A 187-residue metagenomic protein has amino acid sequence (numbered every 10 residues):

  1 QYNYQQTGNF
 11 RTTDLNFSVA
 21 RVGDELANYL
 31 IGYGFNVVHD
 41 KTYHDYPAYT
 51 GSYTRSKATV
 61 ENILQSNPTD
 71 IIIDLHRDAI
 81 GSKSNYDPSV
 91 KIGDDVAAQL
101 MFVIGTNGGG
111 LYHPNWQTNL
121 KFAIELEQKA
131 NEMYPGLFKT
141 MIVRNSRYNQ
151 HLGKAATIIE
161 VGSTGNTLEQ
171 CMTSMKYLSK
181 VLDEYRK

Functional and structural regions predicted by a protein language model:
Q1-Q5: Non-catalytic propeptide/linker segments at domain boundaries
Q6-V19, T42-T54, V60-E61, G108-Q117 (+1 more regions): Second-shell loop/turn segments in exported
T13-S89: Catalytic-core regions of hydrolytic enzymes
G23-A27, K57-E61, L120-E127, M172-M175 (+1 more regions): Extracytoplasmic/secreted envelope proteins and their assembly/folding machinery, especially bacterial periplasmic
Y33-F35, T69-I71, V96-L100, G153-T157: Envelope-exposed proteins and targeting segments
I80-N115: A short, glycine/acidic-enriched catalytic loop
N115-I142: Active-site-adjacent substrate-binding region of metalloamidase/peptidase-like peptide-processing proteins
F138-K187: Active-site-adjacent mobile loop/cap segments within catalytic or ligand-binding domains
